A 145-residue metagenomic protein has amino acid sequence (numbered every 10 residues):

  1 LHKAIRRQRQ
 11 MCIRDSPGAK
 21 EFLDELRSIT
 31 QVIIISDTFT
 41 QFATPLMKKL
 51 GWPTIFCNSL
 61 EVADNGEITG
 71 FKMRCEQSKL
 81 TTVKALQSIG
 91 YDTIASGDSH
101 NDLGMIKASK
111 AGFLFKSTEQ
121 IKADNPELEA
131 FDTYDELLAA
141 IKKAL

Functional and structural regions predicted by a protein language model:
L1-I13: Single conserved hydrophobic/aromatic residue that forms the stacking wall/gate of nucleotide- or nucleobase-binding
A19-L50, T54-S59: Substrate-recognition element of Asp-dependent hydrolases with the DxDx(T/V) motif
D24, K84, L103-G104: Alpha-helical segments flanking ligand/cofactor-binding loops in enzyme cores
V32-D37, Y91-D132: Acidic, Mg2+-coordinating phosphoryl-transfer loop and its flanking beta/alpha structural elements, shared across
T40-T44, D102-L103, L138: Short, well-ordered alpha-helical microsegments
W52-S78: Glycine/Thr-rich beta-alpha phosphate-binding loop at enzyme active sites
C57-V62, S117-I121, Y134-L137: Short, acidic/turn-prone active-site loops that include or flank metal/cofactor- and phosphate-binding residues
A63-G70, K122-E129, A139-A144: Short, charged, surface-exposed secondary-structure boundary motifs
